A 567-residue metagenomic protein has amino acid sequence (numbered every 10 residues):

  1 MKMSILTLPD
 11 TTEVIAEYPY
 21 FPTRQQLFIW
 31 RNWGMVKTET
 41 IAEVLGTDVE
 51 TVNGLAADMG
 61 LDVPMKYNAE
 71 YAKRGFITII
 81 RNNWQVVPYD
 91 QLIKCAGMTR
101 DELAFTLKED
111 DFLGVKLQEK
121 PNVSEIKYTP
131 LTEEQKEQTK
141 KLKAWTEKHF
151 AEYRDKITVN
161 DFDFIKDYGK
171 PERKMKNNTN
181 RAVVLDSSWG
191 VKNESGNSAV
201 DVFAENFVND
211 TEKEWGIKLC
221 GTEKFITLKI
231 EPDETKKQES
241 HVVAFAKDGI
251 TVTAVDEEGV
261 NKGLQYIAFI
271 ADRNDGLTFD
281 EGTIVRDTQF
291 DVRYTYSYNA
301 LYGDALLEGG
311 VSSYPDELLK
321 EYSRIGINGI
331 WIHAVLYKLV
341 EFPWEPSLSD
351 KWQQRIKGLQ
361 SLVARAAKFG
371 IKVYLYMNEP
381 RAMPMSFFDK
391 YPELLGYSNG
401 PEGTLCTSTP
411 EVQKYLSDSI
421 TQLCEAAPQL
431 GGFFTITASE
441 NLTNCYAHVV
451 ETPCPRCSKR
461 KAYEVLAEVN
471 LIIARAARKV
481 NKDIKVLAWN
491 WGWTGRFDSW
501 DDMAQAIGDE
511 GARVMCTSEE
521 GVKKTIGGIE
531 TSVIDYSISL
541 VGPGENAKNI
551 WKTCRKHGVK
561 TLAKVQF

Functional and structural regions predicted by a protein language model:
K2-R173: Long, charge-rich, low-complexity intrinsically disordered regions
P9, M35-V36, Q85-P88, T179-S198 (+2 more regions): Acidic/histidine-rich, surface-exposed loop or edge segments in extracytoplasmic proteins
I165-F290: Contiguous, structured surface segment used for ligand recognition
D256, D272-D275, N328, P346-I356 (+7 more regions): Catalytic-core regions of glycoside hydrolase
T283-L306, P392-G396: N-terminal small/glycine-rich loop or linker at the start of catalytic domains across soluble metabolic enzymes
Y298-Y314, G403-Y415: Active-site mouth loops of central-metabolism enzymes
L307-E321, L416-Q422, A547: Short, acidic/polar
S313-Y337, S361: Catalytic domains of carbohydrate-active enzymes, especially glycoside hydrolases
